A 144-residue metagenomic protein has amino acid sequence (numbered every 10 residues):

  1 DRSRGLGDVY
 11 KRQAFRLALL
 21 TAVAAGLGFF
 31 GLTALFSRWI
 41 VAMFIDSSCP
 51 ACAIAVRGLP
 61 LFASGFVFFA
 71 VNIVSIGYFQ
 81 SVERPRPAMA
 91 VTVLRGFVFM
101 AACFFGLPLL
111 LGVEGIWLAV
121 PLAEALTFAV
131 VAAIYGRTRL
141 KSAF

Functional and structural regions predicted by a protein language model:
D1-Y10: Single conserved hydrophobic/aromatic residue that forms the stacking wall/gate of nucleotide- or nucleobase-binding
D8, F66-V93: Membrane-interface junctions at transmembrane-helix termini in multi-pass inner-membrane proteins
A18-L27: Selective transmembrane-helix segments that form parts of the transport pathway or gating/packing helices in multipass
F30-V56: Short membrane-interface helical motifs at transmembrane helix boundaries in multi-pass membrane transporters
W39, G96-A129: Membrane-interface helix-loop junctions in multi-pass transport and translocation proteins
C49-S75: Alpha-helical transmembrane segments of multi-pass membrane proteins
A125-F144: Multi-pass alpha-helical transporter architecture, strongest for 12-TM Major Facilitator/SLC carriers used
